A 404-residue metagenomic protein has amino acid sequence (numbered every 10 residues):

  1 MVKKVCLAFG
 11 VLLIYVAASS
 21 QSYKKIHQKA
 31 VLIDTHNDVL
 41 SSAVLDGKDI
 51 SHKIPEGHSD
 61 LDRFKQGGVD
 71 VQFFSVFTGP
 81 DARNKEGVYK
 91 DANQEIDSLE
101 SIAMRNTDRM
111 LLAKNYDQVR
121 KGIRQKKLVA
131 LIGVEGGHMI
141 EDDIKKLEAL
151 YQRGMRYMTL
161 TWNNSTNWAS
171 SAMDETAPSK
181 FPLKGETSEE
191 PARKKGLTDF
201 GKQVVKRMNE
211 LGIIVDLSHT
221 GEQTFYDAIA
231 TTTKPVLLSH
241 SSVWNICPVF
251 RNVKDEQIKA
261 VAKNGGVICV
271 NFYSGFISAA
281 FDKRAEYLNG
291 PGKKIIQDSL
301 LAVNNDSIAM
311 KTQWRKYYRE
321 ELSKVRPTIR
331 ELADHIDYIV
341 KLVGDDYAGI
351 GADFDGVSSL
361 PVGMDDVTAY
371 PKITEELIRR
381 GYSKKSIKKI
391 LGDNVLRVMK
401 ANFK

Functional and structural regions predicted by a protein language model:
M1-K25: Bacterial Sec-dependent N-terminal signal peptides
S19-P182, E186, P191, P248-K404: N-terminal hydrophobic targeting/anchoring segments and the immediately downstream early-domain regions of hydrolases
D143-L147, A172-M173, G221-K234: Distinct, well-ordered alpha-helical segments
E189-Q203: Active-site glycine-rich loop that binds ribose-phosphate moieties when present
Q203-L217, Q223-D227, Q257-K263: Substrate-binding cleft of carbohydrate-active enzyme catalytic domains
T220, S241-S242, N271-S274: Histidine- and/or cysteine-centered catalytic micro-motif in compact active-site loops
P235-S241: Short hydrophobic/aromatic-enriched beta-strand-loop microsegments
N245: Active-site environment of non-heme Fe oxygenases that use a 2-His-1-carboxylate facial triad
